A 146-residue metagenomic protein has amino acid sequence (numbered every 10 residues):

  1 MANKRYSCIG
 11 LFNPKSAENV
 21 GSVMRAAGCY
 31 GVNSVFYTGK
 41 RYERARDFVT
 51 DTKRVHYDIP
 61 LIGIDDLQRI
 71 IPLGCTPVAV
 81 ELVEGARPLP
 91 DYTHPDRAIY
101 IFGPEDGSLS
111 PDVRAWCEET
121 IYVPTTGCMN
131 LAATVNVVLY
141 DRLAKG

Functional and structural regions predicted by a protein language model:
M1-L82, L143-A144: RNA substrate-binding interface of SAM-dependent RNA methyltransferases
E18-N19, R87, S108, M129-N130: Residues that form or flank phosphate/diphosphate-binding pockets in enzymes that use nucleotide phosphates
S22-M24, Y92, P104, A115 (+2 more regions): Surface-exposed beta-strand edges and their flanking turn/coil or helix-capping segments
C29, V113-G146: Structured adenosyl-cofactor binding patch, chiefly the S-adenosyl-L-methionine
K40-Y42, E105-G107, P124-M129: Short, acidic/turn-prone active-site loops that include or flank metal/cofactor- and phosphate-binding residues
R46-T50, P90-Y92, A133-T134: Short secondary-structure transition/capping segments
V83-I121: Active-site/ligand-binding-proximal alpha/beta "capping" segment
